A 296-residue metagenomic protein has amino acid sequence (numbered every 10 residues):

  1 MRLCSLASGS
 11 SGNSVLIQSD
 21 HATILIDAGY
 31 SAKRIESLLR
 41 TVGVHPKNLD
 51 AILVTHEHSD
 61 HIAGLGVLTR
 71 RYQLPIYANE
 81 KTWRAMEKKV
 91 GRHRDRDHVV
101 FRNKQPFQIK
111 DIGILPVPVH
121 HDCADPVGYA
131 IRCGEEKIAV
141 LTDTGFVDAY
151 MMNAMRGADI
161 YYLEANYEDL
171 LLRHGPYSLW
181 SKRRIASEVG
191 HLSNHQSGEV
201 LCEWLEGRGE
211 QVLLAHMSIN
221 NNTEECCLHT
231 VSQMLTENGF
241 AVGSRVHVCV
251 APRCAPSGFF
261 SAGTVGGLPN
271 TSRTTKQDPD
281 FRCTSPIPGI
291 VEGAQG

Functional and structural regions predicted by a protein language model:
M1-V42, V127-D143, I160: Conserved beta-strand hairpin/beta-sheet module of binuclear metal-dependent hydrolase folds, prominently
I26-G29, L49-E57, Y77-E80, A139-T142 (+3 more regions): Active-site neighborhood of phospho(di)ester-bond hydrolases with catalytic His/Asp-centered motifs
K33-A78: Active-site metal-binding motif and surrounding structural segment of the metallo-beta-lactamase
S59-I62, R84-A85, A124, F146-A149 (+2 more regions): Active-site environment of divalent metal-dependent phosphoester hydrolases
A63-Y72, E87-K89, N222-H229: Metal-dependent catalytic neighborhoods of phosphoester/phosphodiester hydrolases
E80-G128, R132-E135: Metallo-beta-lactamase
A149-V250: Cap/insert and terminal regions of metallo-dependent hydrolase folds
E225-G296: C-terminal regulatory/interaction regions
